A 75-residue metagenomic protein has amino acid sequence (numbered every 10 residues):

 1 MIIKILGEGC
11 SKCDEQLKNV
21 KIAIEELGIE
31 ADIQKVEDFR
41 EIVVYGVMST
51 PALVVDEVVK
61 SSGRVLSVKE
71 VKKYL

Functional and structural regions predicted by a protein language model:
M1-K4, G28-E30, K73: Compositionally biased, disordered extreme N-termini, encompassing classical targeting presequences
M1-N19: Local sequence-structure signature of Cys/Sec-based thiol-disulfide redox active-site neighborhoods
L17, G46, L75: Short, flexible helix/strand-to-coil boundary loops that buttress conserved ligand/catalytic motifs in alpha/beta
V20, I24: Conserved hydrophobic residues forming the short capping helix/wall of the S-adenosyl-L-methionine
I29-F39: Thiol-based oxidoreductase modules, predominantly thioredoxin-like and allied folds used for disulfide exchange
G46-V54: Structural micro-motif
V55-L75: Non-catalytic, surface beta->alpha helical segment in thiol-disulfide oxidoreductase systems
